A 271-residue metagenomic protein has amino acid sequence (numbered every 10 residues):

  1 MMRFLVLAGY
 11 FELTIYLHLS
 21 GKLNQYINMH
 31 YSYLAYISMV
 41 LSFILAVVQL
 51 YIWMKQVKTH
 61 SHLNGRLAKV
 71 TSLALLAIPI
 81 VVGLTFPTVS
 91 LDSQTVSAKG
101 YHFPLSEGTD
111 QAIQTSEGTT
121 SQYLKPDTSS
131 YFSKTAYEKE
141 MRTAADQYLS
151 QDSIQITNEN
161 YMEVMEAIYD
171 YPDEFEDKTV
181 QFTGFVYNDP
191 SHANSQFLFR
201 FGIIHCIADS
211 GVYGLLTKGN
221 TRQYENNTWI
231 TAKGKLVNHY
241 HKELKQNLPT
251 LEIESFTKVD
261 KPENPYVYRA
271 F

Functional and structural regions predicted by a protein language model:
R3-T59, L67-A68: Membrane-embedded alpha-helical segments of integral membrane proteins
S38, G219-A232: Short nucleic-acid-contacting surface segments enriched for D/E, G, S/T with interspersed K/R
A46-V48, I52-H102, S106-E107, Q111-Q114: Transmembrane alpha-helices and immediately adjacent membrane-cytoplasm interface residues in multi-pass integral
V89-P172: Membrane-interface segments at or immediately adjacent to transmembrane helices that form the boundary between
V180-V186, N227-L236: OB-fold and OB-like beta-barrel modules that bind single-stranded nucleic acids
H192-I203, Q246-T250: Short aromatic-glycine-enriched beta-strand elements
D209-R222: Beta-strand/loop nucleic-acid-binding surfaces
H241-V267: OB-fold/S1-family single-stranded nucleic acid-binding modules
